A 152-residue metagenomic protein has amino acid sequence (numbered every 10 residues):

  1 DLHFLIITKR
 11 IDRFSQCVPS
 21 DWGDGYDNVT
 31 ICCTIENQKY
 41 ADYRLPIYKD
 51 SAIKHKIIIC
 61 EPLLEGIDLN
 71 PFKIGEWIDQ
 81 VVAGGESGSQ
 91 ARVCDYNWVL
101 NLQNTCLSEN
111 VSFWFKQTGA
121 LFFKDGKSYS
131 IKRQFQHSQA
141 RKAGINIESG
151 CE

Functional and structural regions predicted by a protein language model:
D1-C17, D21-G66, I78-C94: Core AdoMet radical
L64, L69-E152: Auxiliary Fe-S-binding modules of radical SAM enzymes
